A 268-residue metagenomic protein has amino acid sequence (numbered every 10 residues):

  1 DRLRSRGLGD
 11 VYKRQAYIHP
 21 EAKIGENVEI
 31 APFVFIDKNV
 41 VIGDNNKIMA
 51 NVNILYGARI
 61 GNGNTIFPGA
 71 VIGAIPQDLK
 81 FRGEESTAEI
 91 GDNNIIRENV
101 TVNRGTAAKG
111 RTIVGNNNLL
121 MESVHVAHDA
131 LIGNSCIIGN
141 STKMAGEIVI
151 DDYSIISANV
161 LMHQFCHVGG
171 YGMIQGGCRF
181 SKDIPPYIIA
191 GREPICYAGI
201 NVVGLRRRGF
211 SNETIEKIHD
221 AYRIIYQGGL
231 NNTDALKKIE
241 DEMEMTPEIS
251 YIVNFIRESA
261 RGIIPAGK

Functional and structural regions predicted by a protein language model:
D1-Y12, H128: Single conserved hydrophobic/aromatic residue that forms the stacking wall/gate of nucleotide- or nucleobase-binding
Y12-G191, I195-C196: Structural signal for interior beta-strand "rungs" in well-ordered beta-sheet cores of soluble enzyme domains
P194-N212: SDR active-site lid
I224-Y226: Charged/polar low-complexity intrinsically disordered segments, enriched in acidic residues
A235: Metal- or metallocofactor-binding catalytic centers and their adjacent structured scaffolds across diverse enzyme
M243-K268: Short, amphipathic C-terminal "tail helix"
